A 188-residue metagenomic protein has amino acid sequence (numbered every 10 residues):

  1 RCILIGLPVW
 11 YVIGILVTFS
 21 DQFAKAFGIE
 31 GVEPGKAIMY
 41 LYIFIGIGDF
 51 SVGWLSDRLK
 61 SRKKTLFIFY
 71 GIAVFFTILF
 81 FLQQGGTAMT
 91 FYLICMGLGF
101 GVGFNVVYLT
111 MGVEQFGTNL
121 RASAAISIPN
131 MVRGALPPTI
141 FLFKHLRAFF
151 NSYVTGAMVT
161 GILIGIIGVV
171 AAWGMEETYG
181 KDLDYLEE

Functional and structural regions predicted by a protein language model:
R1-D49, L136-I140: Extracytoplasmic gate region of multi-pass secondary transporters
D49-S61: Helix-to-loop junctions at the C-terminal end of transmembrane segments in multipass secondary transporters
R58-Y70: Cytoplasmic membrane-interface "Motif A"-like loop-to-helix N-cap segments of 12-TM Major Facilitator Superfamily
G71-G85: C-terminal ends and interior cores of transmembrane alpha-helices in multi-pass membrane transporters/permeases
Q83, M111, G161-E188: Multi-pass alpha-helical transporter architecture, strongest for 12-TM Major Facilitator/SLC carriers used
M89-G103: Hydrophobic core of transmembrane alpha-helices in multi-pass small-molecule transporters, especially MFS/SLC-type
G103-F116: Intracellular juxtamembrane helix-capping segments at the cytosolic ends of symmetry-related transmembrane helices
V113, T118-F149: A late C-terminal transmembrane helix in Major Facilitator Superfamily
